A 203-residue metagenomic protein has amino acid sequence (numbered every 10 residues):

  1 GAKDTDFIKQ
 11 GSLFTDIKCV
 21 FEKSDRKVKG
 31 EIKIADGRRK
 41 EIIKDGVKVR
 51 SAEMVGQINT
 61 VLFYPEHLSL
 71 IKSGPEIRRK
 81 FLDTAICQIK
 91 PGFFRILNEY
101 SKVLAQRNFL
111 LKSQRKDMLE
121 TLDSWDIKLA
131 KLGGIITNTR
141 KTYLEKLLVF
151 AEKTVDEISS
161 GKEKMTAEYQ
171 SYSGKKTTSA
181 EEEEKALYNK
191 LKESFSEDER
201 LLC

Functional and structural regions predicted by a protein language model:
K3, L13, R50, H67 (+9 more regions): Helical mechanochemical/support elements of P-loop NTPase systems and associated helical scaffolds
K3-D4, L82, I89-R140: Long, non-coiled-coil amphipathic alpha-helical linker/lever segments that couple catalytic cores to other domains
K3-I77, D83-I89, E152-D156: Nucleotide-state sensing region of NTPase/ATPase domains
F7, I17, I32, I42 (+4 more regions): Generic structural hydrophobic/aromatic packing signal, biased to beta-strands
V28, G74-P75, G92, E99-Q106 (+4 more regions): Short, surface-exposed, charged/polar-biased interaction segments
P65, I86-F93, L104, L111 (+4 more regions): Conserved NTP-handling cores and scaffolds of large molecular machines
F81-L82, A167: A structural signal for short hydrophobic/aromatic patches embedded in well-ordered alpha helices
D117-C203: Conserved NTPase motor "head" modules and their coupling/switch loops across ABC/AAA+ ATPases, GTPases, and GHKL ATPases
